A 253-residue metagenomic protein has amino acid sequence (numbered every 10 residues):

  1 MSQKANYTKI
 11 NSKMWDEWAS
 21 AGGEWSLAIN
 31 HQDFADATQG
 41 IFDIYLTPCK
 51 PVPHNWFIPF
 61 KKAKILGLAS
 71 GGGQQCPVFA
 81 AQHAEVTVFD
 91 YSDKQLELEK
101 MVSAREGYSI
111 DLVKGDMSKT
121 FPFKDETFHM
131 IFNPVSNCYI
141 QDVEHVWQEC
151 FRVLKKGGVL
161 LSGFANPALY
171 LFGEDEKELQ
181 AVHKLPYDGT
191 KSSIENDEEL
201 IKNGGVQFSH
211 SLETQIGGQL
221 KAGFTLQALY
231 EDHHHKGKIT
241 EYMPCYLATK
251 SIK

Functional and structural regions predicted by a protein language model:
A28-A63: Conserved alpha-helix/loop element of class I SAM-dependent methyltransferases that forms part of the SAM/SAH-binding
I58, A63-T120: Class I SAM-dependent methyltransferase SAM/SAH-binding core
S118-I131: A short acidic, Gly/Pro-enriched loop at the edge of an enzyme's catalytic core that lines a small-molecule cofactor
H129-E144: A short SAM/SAH-binding and catalytic strip from SAM-dependent methyltransferases
E144-V159: A short glycine-rich, Lys/Arg-flanked "PGG" loop and its adjoining helix->strand segment in the class I
V159-S193: Conserved class I S-adenosyl-L-methionine
V206-L229: Short alpha-helix
A222-F224, K238-K253: Core SAM-dependent methyltransferase catalytic element
